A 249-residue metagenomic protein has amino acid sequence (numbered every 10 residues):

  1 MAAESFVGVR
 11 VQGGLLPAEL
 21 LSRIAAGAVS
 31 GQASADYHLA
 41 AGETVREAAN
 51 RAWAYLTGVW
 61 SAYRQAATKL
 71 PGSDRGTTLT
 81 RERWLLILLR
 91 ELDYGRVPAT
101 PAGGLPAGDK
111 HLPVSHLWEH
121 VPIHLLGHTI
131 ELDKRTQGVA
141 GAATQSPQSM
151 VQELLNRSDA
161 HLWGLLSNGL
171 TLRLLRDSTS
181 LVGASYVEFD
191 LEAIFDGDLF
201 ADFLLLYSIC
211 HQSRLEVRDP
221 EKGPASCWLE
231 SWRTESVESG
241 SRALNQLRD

Functional and structural regions predicted by a protein language model:
M1-L70, H120-V121, L125-D249: Short, basic/polar, glycine-containing "phosphate-handling" surface segments that engage DNA
A28-V45, L88, L92-H120: Active-site metal-binding core of divalent-cation-utilizing nuclease and nuclease-like domains
W60, R81-L85, L89, P113-H116 (+1 more regions): Generic ordered-secondary-structure signal
L70-T100: Acidic-basic catalytic patches of nuclease active cores, encompassing PD-(D/E)XK and other metal-cofactor nuclease
